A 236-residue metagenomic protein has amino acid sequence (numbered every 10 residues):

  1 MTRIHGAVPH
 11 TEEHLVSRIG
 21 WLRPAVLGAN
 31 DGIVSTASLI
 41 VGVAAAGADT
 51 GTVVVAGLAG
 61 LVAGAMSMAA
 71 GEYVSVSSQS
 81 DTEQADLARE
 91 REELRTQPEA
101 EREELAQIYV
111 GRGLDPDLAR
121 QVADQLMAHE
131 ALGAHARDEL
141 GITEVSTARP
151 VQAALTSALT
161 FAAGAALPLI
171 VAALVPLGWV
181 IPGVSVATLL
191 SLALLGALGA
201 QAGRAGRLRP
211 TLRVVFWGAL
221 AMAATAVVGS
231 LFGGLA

Functional and structural regions predicted by a protein language model:
M1-P24, V76-A158: Cytosol/matrix-facing amphipathic helices and coiled-coil assembly/linker segments of eukaryotic membrane proteins
T2-S75: Internal alpha-helical transmembrane segments
S17-G28, T50-G57, L118, P150-L155 (+2 more regions): The feature identifies polytopic integral membrane transport proteins across all domains of life
W21-L39, E144-V171: Transmembrane alpha-helical segments and their cytosolic interface motifs in multi-pass membrane proteins
G178-S191: Structural signature of hydrophobic alpha-helical transmembrane segments
L194-A219: Interfacial loop-to-transmembrane junctions
A226-A236: Juxtamembrane boundary at the C-terminal end of a transmembrane helix
